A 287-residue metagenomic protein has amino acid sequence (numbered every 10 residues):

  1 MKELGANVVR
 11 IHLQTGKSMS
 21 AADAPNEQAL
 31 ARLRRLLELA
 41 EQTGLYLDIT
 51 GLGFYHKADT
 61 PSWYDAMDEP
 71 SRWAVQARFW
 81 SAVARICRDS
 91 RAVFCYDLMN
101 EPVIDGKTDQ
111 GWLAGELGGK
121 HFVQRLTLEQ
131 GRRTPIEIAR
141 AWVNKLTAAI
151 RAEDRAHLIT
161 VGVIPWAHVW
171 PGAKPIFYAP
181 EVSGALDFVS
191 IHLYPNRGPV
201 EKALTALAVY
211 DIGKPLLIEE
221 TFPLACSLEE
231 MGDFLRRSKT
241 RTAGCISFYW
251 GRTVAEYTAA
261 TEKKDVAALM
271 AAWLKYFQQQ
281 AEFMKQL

Functional and structural regions predicted by a protein language model:
M1-F188, L193, G198, T221-F234 (+4 more regions): Active-site mouth of glycoside hydrolases
A148, E201-L224: P-loop/Walker A phosphate-binding loop and immediately adjacent motor/lid segment at beta-alpha junctions
T258-L287: A short C-terminal boundary segment appended to hydrolase-like catalytic domains
